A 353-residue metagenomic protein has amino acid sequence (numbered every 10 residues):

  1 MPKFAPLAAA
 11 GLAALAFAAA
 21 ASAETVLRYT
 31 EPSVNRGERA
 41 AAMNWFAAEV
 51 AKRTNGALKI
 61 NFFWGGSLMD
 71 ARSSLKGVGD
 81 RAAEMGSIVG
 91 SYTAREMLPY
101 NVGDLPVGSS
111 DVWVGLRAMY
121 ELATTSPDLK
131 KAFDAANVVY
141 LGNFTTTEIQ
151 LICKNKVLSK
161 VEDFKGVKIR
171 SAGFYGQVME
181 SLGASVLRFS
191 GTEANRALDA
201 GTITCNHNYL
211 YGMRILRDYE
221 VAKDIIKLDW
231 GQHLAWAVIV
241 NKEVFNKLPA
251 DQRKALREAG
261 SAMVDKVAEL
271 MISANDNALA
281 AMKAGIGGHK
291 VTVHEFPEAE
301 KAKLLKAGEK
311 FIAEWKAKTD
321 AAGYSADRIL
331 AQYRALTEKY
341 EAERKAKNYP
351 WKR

Functional and structural regions predicted by a protein language model:
M1-G11: Bacterial N-terminal signal peptides that target proteins for export
G11, E24-L116, T124, D128-R353: N-terminal secretory/targeting leader peptides
A16-A20: N-terminal signal peptide c-region/cleavage motif recognized by signal peptidases
